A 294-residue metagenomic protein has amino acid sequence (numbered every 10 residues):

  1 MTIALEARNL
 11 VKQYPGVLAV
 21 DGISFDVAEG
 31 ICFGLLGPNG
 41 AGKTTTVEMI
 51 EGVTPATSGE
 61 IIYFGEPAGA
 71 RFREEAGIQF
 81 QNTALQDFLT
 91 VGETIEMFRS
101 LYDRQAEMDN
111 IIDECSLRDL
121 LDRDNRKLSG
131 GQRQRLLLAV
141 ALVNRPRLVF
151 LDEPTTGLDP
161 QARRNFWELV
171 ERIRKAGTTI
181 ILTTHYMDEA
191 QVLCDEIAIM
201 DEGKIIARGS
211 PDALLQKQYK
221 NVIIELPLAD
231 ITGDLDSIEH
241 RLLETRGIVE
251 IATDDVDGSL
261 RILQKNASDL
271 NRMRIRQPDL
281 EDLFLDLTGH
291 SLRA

Functional and structural regions predicted by a protein language model:
M1-V11, H290-A294: ABC-family P-loop ATPase nucleotide-binding domain
L5, K12-L182, M187-D195, I199-D201 (+1 more regions): ABC transporter nucleotide-binding domains
F64, D103, Q216-K220, T288-G289: A generic structural signal for secondary-structure junctions that act as hinges or helix/strand caps at the edges
R73, L215, L285: A short local structural element in Rossmann-fold oxidoreductases
E168-D254: ABC transporter nucleotide-binding domain
K220-A294: Short, charged/small-residue-rich alpha-helical element at the C-terminal edge of ABC transporter nucleotide-binding
